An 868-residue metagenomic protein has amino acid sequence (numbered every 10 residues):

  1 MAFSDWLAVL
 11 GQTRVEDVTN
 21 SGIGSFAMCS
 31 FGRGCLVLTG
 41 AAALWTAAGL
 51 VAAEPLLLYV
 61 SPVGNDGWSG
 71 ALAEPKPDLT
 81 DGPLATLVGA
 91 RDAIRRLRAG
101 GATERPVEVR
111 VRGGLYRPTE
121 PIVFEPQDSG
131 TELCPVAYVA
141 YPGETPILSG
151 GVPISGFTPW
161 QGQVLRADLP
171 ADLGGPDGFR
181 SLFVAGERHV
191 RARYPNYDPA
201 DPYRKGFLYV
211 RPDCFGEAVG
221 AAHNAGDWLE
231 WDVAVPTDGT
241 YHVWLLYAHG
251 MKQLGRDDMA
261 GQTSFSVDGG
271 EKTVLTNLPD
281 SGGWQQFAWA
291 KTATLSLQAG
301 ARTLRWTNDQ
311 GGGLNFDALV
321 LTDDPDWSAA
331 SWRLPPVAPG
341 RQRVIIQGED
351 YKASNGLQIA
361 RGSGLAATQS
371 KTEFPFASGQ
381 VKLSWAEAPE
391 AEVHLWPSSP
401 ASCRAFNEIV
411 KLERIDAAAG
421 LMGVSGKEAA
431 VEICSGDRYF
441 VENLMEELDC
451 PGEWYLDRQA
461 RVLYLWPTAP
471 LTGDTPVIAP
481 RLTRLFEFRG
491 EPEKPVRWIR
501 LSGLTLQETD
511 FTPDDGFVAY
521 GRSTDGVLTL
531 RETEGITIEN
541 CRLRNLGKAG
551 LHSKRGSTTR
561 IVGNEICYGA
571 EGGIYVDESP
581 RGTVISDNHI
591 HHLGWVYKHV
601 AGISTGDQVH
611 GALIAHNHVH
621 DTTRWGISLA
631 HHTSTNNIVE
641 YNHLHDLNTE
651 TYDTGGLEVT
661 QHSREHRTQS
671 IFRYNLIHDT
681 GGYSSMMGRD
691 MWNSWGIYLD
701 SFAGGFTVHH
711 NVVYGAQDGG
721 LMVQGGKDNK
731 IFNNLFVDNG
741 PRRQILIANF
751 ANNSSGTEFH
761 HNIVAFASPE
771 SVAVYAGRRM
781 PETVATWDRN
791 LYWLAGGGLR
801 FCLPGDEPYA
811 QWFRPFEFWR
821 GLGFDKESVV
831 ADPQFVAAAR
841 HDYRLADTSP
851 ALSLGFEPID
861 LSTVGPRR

Functional and structural regions predicted by a protein language model:
M1-R33: N-terminal secretory signal peptides that target proteins for export/translocation
C35-G49: Bacterial N-terminal signal peptides
E54-H242, L246, M251, W327 (+6 more regions): Extracellular polysaccharide-degrading/modifying enzymes targeting complex plant/algal/animal polysaccharides
P121-V123, T131, F486, F511-R531 (+7 more regions): Glycine- and acidic/polar-rich repeat regions and solenoidal domains
P135, S181, L245, T294 (+17 more regions): Extracellular/lumenal ectodomain signal focusing on beta-strand-rich modules and carbohydrate-recognition contexts
L182, F265, K730: Short aromatic-centered micro-motifs
D213-Q369: Extracytoplasmic
V233-T237, Y247-H249, N308-Q310, R414 (+4 more regions): Non-cytosolic beta-sheet module surface loops
